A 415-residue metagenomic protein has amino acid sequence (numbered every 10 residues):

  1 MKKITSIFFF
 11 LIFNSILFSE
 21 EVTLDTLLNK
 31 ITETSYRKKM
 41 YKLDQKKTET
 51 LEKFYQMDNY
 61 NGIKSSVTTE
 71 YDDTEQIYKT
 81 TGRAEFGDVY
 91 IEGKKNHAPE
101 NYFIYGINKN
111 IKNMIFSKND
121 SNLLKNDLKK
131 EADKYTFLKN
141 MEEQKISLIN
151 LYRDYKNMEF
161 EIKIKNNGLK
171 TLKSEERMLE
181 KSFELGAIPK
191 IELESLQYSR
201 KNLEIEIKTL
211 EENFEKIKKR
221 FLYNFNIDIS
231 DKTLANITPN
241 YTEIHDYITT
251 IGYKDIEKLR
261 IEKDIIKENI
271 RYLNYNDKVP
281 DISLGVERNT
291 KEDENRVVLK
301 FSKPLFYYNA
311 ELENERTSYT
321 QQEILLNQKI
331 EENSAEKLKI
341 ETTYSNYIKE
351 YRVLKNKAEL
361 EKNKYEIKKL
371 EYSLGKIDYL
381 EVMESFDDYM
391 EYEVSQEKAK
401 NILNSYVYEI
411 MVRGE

Functional and structural regions predicted by a protein language model:
K2-K3, S19-V22, N119-L124, K134-E257 (+7 more regions): Periplasmic alpha-helical coiled-coil/stalk elements that build and connect Gram-negative outer-membrane
I4-F13: Sec-dependent N-terminal signal peptides
E21-R37: Short N-terminal segments immediately surrounding and downstream of signal-peptide cleavage
T32-R37, E49-G62, T74, G82-K125 (+5 more regions): A glycine-/polar-enriched beta->alpha junction
S65-D73, I91-K95, L284-R288: Transmembrane beta-barrel strands of outer-membrane/channel proteins
F183-A187, E331, Y372-K376: Short coil/turn linkers that connect adjacent helices within long alpha-helical scaffolds, especially alpha-solenoid
N289-Y372, E384: Intrinsically disordered, low-complexity segments enriched in Gly and acidic/Ser/Thr residues that form flexible
D378-D388: Short histidine
